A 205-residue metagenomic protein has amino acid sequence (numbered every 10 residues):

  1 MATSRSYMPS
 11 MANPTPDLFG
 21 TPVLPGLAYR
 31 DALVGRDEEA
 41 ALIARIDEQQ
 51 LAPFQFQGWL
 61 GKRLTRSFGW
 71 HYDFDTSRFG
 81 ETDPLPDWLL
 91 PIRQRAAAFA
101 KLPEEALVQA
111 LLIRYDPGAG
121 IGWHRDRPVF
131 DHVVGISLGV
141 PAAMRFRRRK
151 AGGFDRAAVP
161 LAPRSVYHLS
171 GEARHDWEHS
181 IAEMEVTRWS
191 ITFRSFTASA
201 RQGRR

Functional and structural regions predicted by a protein language model:
A2-R205: Non-heme Fe(II) oxygenase metal-center motifs and adjacent flexible, charged/small-residue loops
